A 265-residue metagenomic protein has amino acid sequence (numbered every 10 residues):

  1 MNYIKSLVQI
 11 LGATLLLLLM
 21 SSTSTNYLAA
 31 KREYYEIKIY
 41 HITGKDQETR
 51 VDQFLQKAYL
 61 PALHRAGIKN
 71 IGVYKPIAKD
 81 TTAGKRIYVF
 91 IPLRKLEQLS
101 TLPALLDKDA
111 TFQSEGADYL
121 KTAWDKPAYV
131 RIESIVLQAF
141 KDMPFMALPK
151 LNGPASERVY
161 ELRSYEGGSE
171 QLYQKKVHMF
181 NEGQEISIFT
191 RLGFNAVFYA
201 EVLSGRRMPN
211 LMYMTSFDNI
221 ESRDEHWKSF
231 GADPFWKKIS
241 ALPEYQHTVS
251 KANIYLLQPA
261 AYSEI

Functional and structural regions predicted by a protein language model:
M1-G12: Bacterial N-terminal signal peptides that target proteins for export
I4, L19-S22, A261: Intrinsically disordered, low-complexity segments
L11-K31: Bacterial Sec-dependent signal peptides at the C-terminal "C-region" and cleavage site
T25-Q113, A117-W236, Y245-I265: Short S/T/G/P-rich N-terminal loop/turn motif that feeds into the first structured element of a domain
